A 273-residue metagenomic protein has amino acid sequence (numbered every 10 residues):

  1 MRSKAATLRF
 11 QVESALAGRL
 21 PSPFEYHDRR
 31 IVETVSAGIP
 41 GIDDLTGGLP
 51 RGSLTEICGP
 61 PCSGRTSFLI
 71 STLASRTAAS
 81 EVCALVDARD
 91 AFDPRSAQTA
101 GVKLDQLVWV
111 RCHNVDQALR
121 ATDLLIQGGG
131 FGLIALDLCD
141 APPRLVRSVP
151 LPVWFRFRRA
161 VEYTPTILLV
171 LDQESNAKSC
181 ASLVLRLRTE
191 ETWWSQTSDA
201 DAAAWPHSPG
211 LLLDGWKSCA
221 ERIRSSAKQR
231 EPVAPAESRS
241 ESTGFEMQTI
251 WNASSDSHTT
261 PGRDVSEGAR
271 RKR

Functional and structural regions predicted by a protein language model:
M1-L85, S266-R273: Detector for small/aliphatic-rich hydrophobic stretches
M1-R29, E191-R273: C-terminal regions of RecA-like/P-loop NTPase motor modules
T34-A37, G52, G64-S71, A91-F92 (+6 more regions): Charged, alpha-helix-enriched surfaces in structured cytosolic catalytic cores of large nucleotide-utilizing machines
T46, T99, I126, G210-L212: Replace "in large, NTP-powered and nucleic-acid-processing enzymes" with "in large, NTP-powered factors and other
P60, S71, A79-L145: Conserved inter-motif catalytic segment of the P-loop NTP-binding fold
S75, S96, A160: Hydrophobic/aromatic ligand-binding patch that stacks against planar heteroaromatic rings of cofactors or nucleotides
V110-W193: P-loop NTPase motor core
